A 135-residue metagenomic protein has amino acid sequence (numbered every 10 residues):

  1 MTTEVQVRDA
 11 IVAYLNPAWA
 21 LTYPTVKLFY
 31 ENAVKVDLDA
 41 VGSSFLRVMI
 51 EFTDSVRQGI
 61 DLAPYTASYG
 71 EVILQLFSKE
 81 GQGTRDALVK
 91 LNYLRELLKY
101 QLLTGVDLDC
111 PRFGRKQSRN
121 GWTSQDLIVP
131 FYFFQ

Functional and structural regions predicted by a protein language model:
M1-L62, Q82-R85, V89, Y93 (+1 more regions): Small/polar-rich, solvent-exposed N-terminal microdomains that initiate assembly or binding
L21-Y23, N92-Q135: Acidic-leaning, charged glycine-interspersed low-complexity segments
A33-V34, F77, L103, L127: Compositionally biased, intrinsically disordered low-complexity segments enriched in polar/proline residues
D39, Y65, S118-N120: Sterically constrained small-residue positions within well-ordered secondary structures of folded domains
P64-E80, T123-F134: Oligomerization/assembly interface segments of phage tail-like spikes and tubes
P64-T66, G81-V89, D107-G114: Low-complexity, flexible helical/coil segments
